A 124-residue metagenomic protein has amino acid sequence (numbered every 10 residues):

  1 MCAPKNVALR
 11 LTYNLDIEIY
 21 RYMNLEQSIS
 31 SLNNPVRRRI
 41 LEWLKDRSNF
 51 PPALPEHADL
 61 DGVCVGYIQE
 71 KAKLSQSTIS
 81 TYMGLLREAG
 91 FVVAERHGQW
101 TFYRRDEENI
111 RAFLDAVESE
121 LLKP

Functional and structural regions predicted by a protein language model:
C2-I29, E42-P52, D59, E107-P124: Amphipathic alpha-helical dimerization/coiled-coil segments that flank or bridge DNA-binding/regulatory modules
Y13, I40-E42, G90, Q99: Sequence-pattern detector for short linear motifs and compositional/periodic biases rather than a specific fold
S30, P35-S75, T101-E108: N-terminal helix-turn-helix DNA-binding core of bacterial DNA-binding proteins
G66-Y67, E88-A89, V117-L121: Glycine-rich loops and low-complexity Gly/Arg-rich segments that provide flexible linkers or classic glycine-based
K73-Q76, E95, R111, P124: Short C-terminal domain-edge/linker segments immediately following a structured domain
M83-G84: Short, hydrophobic-biased segments on the C-terminal half of alpha helices that form "recognition helices"
R87-H97, R104: Beta-hairpin "wing" of winged helix-turn-helix
